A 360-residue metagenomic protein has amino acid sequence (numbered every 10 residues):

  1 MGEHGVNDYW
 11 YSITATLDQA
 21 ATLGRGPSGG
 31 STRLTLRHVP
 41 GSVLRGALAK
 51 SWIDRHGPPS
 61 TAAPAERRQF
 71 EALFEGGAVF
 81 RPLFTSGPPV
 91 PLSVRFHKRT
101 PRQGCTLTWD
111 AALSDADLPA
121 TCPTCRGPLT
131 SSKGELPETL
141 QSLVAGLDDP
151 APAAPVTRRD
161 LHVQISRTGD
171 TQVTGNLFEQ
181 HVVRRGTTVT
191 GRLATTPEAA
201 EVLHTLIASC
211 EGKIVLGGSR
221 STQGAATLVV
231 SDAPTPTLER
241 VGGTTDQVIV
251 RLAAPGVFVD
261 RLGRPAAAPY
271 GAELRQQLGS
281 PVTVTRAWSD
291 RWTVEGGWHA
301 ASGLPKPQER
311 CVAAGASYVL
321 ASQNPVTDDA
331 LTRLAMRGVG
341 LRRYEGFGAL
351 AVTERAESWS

Functional and structural regions predicted by a protein language model:
G2-S360: Conserved active-site/ligand-binding neighborhood in enzyme cores
